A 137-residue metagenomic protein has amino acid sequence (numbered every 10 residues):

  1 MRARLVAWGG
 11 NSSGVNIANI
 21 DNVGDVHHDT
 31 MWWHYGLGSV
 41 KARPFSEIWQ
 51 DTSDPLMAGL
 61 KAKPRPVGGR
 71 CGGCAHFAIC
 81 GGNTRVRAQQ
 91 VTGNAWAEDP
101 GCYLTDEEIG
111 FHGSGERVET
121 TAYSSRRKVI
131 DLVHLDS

Functional and structural regions predicted by a protein language model:
M1, D25-A75, G81: C-terminal accessory region of radical SAM enzymes
M1-W8: Short catalytic-site patches enriched in acidic/histidine residues that coordinate or position cofactors/metals
N11-G14: Short, small/polar residue-rich loop motifs at catalytic or cofactor-binding pockets
I20-D21: Short, acidic, Ser/Thr-enriched surface-loop or helix-capping motifs
S39-V40, Q90, V118: Sparse recognition of residues in long alpha-helices and their boundaries
G59, W96-S137: Short Fe-S-cluster ligation motifs
R65-G115: Cysteine-cluster motifs in flexible loop/terminal segments that predominantly coordinate metals
